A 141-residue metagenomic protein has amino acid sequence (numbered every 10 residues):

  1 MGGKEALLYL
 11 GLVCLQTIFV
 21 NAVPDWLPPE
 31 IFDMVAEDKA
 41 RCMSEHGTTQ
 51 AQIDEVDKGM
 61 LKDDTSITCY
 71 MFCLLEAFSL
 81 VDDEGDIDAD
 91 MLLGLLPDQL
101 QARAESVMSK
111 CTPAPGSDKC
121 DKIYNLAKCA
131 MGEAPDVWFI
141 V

Functional and structural regions predicted by a protein language model:
M1-L12: Classical eukaryotic N-terminal signal peptides for Sec-dependent ER targeting/secretion, especially the positively
L12-L27, V141: N-terminal signal peptide
V23-L27, M34, E45, Q52-M60 (+2 more regions): Amphipathic alpha-helical hairpins
V35-D38, S66-Y70, D88, A104-V107 (+1 more regions): Stable alpha-helical elements in mature extracytoplasmic
H46-Q50, A77-D82, L96, L100 (+2 more regions): Sec/Tat-exported extracytoplasmic proteins
G59-C69, P115-D121: Structural motif
D64-D83, C129: Short N-proximal segments of mature Sec-exported proteins
D98-A134: Compact alpha-helical subdomains of small soluble proteins
